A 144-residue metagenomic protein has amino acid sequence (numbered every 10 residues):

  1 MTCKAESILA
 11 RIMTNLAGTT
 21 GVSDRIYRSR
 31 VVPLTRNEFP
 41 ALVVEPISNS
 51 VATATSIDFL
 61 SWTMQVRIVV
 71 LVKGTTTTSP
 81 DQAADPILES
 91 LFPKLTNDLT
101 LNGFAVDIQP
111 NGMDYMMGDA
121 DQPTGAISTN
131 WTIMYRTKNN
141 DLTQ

Functional and structural regions predicted by a protein language model:
M1-T35, P46-Q144: Charged, amphipathic alpha-helical segments and their flanking helix caps
F39-V44: A short glycine-rich, His/Asp/Glu-containing loop-to-beta-strand
